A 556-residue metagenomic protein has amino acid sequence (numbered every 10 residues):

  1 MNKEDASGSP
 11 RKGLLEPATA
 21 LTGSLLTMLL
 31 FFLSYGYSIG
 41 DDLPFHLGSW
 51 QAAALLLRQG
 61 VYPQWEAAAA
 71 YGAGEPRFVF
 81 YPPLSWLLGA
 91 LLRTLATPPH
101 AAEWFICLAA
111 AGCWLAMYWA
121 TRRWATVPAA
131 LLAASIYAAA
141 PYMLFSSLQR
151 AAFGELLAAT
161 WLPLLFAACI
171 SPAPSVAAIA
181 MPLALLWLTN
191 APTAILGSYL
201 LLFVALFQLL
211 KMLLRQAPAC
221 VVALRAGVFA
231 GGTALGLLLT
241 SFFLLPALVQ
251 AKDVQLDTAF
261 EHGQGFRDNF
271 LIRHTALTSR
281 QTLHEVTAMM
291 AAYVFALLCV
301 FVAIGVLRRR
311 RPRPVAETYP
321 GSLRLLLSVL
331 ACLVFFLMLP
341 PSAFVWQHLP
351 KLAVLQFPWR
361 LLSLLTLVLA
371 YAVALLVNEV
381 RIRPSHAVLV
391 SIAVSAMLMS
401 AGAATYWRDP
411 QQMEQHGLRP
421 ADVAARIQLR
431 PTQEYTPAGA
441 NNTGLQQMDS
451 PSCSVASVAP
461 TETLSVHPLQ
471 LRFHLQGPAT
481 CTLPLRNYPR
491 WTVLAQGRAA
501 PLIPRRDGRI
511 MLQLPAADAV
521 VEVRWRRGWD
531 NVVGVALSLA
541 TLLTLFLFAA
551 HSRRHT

Functional and structural regions predicted by a protein language model:
N2-Q411, E522-R526, D530-T556: Membrane-embedded transmembrane-helix bundle of lipid-linked glycan/lipid transferases
S9, L14, D41, S322 (+7 more regions): Intrinsically disordered, low-complexity regions
A133, L326, Q446-D449, L512: Alpha-helical scaffolds flanking conserved acidic
R408-Q470: Membrane-interface segments at or immediately adjacent to transmembrane helices that form the boundary between
D449-H555: Active-site-proximal, structured, solvent-exposed surfaces of multi-pass membrane proteins that position macromolecular
